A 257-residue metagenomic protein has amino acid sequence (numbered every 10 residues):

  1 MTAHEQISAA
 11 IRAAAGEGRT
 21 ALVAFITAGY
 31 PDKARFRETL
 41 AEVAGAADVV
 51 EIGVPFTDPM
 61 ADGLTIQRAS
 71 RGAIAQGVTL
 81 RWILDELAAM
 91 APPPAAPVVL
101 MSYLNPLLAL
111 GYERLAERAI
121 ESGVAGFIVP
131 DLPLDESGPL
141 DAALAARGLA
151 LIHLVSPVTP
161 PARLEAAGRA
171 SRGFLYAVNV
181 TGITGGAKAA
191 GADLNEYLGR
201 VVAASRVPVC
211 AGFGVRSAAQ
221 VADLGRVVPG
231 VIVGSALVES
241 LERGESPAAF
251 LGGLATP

Functional and structural regions predicted by a protein language model:
T2-A14, K33-A34, F56-R68, A75-M90 (+6 more regions): Active-site-adjacent beta->alpha loops and helix N-cap segments on the catalytic face of soluble alpha/beta enzymes
A14-A21, G45-M60: N-terminal glycine-rich anion-binding loops that anchor highly charged ligand groups
E17, A46, I83-V98, S122 (+2 more regions): A structural motif corresponding to the C-terminal end of an alpha-helix and its immediate exit/capping segment
L22-I26, V50-I52, V98-S102, F127-V129 (+4 more regions): Hydrophobic faces of well-ordered beta-strands that scaffold small-molecule active sites in alpha/beta enzyme cores
A24, V43, V50-G53, A119 (+3 more regions): Conserved, mostly hydrophobic/aromatic
T27-D32, M101-A109, P133-L134, L154-T159 (+1 more regions): Glycine-rich beta-to-alpha transition loops that act as phosphate-gripper elements at the mouths of alpha/beta enzyme
K33-A44, T159-R169, A204, A211 (+1 more regions): Catalytic cores of alpha/beta
V49-D58, S122-I128, L132-E136, Y176-G185 (+2 more regions): Glycine-rich phosphate-binding active-site loops on the catalytic face of alpha/beta enzymes
